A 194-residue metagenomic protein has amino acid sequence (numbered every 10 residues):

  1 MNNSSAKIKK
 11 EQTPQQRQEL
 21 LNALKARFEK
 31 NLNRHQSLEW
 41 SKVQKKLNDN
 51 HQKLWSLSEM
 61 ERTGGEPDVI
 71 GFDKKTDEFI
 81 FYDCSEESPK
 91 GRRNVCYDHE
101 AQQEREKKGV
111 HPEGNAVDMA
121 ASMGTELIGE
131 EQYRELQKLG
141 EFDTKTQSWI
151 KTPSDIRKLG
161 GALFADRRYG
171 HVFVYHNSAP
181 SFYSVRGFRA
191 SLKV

Functional and structural regions predicted by a protein language model:
N2-E126, E130-V194: A binding-site-centric feature that preferentially detects glycan-recognition modules on secreted/surface proteins
